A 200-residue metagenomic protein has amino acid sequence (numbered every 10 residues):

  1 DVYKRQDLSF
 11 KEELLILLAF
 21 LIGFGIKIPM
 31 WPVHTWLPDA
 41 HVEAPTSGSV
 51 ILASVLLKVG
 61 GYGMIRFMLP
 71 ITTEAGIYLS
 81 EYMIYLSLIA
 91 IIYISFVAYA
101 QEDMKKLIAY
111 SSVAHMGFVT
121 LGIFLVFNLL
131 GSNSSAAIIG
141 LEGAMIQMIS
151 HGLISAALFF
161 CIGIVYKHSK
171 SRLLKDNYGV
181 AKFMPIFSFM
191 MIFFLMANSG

Functional and structural regions predicted by a protein language model:
D1-G200: Hydrophobic transmembrane alpha-helices and their helix-loop junctions in integral membrane proteins
